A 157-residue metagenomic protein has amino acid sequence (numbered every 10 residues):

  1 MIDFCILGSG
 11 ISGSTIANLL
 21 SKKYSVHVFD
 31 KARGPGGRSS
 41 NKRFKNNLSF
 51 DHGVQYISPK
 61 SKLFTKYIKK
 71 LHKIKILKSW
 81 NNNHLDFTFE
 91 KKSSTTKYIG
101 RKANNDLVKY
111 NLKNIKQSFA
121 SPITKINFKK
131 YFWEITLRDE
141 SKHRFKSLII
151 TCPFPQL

Functional and structural regions predicted by a protein language model:
F4-L7, F29, H143-L157: Short hydrophobic core segments
C5-S9, N18-K45: Glycine-rich FAD pyrophosphate-binding loop
G13-S14: N-terminal Rossmann-fold NAD(P) dinucleotide-binding loop
L19, S40-N83: N-terminal FAD cofactor-binding segment of flavoenzymes
Y56-K62, L85-Y110: Short beta-strand to alpha-helix junction loop
N111-S118: A structural motif corresponding to the C-terminal end of an alpha-helix and its immediate exit/capping segment
F119-E134: A conserved short coil-to-beta-strand element within the FAD-binding core of flavoproteins
R138-E140: Glycine-centered tight beta-turn/hairpin loop motif at sheet-sheet or coil-to-beta transitions
